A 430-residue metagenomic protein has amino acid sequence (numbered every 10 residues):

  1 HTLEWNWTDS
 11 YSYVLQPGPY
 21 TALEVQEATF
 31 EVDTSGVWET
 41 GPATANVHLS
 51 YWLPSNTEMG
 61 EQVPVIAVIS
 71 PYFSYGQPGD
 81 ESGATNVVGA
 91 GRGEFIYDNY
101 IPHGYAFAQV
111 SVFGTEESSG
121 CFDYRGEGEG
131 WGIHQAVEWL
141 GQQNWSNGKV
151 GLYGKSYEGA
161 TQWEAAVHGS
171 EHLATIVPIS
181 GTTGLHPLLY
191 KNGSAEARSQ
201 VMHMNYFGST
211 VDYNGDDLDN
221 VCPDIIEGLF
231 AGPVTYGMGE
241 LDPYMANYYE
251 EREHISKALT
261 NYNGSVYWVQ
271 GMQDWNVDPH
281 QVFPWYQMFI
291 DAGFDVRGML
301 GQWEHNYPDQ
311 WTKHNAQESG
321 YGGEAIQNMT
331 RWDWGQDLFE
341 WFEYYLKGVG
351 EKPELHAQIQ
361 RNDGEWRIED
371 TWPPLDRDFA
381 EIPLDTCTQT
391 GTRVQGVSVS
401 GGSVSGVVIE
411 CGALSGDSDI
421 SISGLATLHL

Functional and structural regions predicted by a protein language model:
S12-E61: N-terminal cap/lid segment of alpha/beta-hydrolase-fold proteins
T29, N315-H429: C-terminal, loop-rich substrate-recognition/catalytic regions characterized by aromatic stacking residues
E61-G141, T312-G322: Cap/lid segment of the alpha/beta-hydrolase catalytic domain
T85-N86, A90-I96, P102, E164-N261 (+1 more regions): Accessory cap/linker subdomain of secreted extracellular hydrolases
G128, Y153-C222, I290-E340: A catalytic-pocket lid/entrance helix-loop region that shapes and gates access to the active site across common
N144-S156: Alpha/beta-hydrolase fold nucleophile elbow
Y262, W268-Q270, D274: Short beta-strand/loop motif that positions the catalytic acidic residue of the alpha/beta-hydrolase fold
W275-F283: Conserved alpha/beta-hydrolase "acid-adjacent" motif
